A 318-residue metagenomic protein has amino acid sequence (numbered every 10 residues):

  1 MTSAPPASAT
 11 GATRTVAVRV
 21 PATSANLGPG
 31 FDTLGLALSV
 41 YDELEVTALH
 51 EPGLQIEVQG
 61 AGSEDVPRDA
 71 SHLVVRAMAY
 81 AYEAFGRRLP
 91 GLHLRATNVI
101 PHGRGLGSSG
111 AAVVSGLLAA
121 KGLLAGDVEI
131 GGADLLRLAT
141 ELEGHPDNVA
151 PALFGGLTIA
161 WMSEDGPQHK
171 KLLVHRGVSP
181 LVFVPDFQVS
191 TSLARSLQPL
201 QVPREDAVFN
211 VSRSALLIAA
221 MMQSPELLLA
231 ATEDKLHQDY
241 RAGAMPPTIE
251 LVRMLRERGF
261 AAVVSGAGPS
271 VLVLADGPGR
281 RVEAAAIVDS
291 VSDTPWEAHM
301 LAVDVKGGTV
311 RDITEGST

Functional and structural regions predicted by a protein language model:
T2-R104, G122, V128, V303-K306 (+1 more regions): ATP-binding N-lobe of GHMP and related small-molecule kinases
R19-P21, A37, R95, A152-G155 (+4 more regions): Short beta-strand segments
V40, L106-E129, L153-T158: DPxDG-like acidic metal-binding loop motif
T47, A152-S163, M222, V273-D276 (+1 more regions): Short beta-strand-to-turn element immediately C-terminal to the catalytic PLP-Schiff-base lysine in fold type I
I130-G177, A262-V264, G268: Alpha/beta catalytic cores of group-transfer enzymes, especially the acyltransferase/condensing modules of polyketide
V182-G243: Active-site rim beta-loop-alpha module in soluble metabolic enzymes
A220-T318: Glycine-rich, charge-dense phosphate/pyrophosphate-binding loop(s) and the adjacent flexible "lid"/catalytic subdomain
